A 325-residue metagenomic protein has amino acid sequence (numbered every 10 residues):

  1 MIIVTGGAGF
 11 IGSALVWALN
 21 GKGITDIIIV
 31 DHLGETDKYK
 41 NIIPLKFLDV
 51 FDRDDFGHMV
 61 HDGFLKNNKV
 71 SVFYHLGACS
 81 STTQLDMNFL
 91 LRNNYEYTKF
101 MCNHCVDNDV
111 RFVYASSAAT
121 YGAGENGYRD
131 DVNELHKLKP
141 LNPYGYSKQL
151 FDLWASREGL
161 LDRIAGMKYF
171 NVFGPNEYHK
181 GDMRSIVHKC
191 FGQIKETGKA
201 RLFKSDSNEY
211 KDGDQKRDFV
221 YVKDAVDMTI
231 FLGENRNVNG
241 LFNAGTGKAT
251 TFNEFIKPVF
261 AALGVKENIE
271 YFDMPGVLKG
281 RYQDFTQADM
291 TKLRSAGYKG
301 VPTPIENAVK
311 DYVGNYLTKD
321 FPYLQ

Functional and structural regions predicted by a protein language model:
M1, T25-D26, R111, R163 (+1 more regions): Residues at the starts of beta-strands that form the adenosine-phosphate
I3-K22: N-terminal Rossmann NAD(P)H-binding glycine-rich loop of SDR-like oxidoreductase domains
T5, V30, F73-G77, F112-A118 (+1 more regions): SDR active-site strand-loop-helix element
I29-F56: Glycine-rich phosphate-binding loop and adjoining beta1-alpha1-beta2 segment of Rossmann-like nucleotide-binding folds
P44, R53, H58-N93: NAD(P)H-binding glycine-rich loop region in Rossmannoid oxidoreductase-like domains and their noncatalytic homologs
R92, E96-F100, D107, R111 (+4 more regions): Catalytic helix-loop patch of NAD(P)-dependent Rossmann-fold dehydrogenases
L141, F170-R184, K204-V222: Glycine-rich "substrate-gating" loop/helix at the edge of Rossmann-like oxidoreductase active sites
I194-Q325: C-terminal substrate-binding subdomain of Rossmann-fold SDR/epimerase-dehydratase oxidoreductases
